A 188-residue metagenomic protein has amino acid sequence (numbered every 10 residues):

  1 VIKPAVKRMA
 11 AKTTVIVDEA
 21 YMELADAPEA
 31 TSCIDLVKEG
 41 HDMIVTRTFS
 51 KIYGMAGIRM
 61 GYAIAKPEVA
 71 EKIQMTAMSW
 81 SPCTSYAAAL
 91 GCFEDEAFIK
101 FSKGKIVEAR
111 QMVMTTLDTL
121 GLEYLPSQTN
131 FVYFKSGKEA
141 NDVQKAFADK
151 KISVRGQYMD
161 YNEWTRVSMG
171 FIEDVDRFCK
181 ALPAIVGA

Functional and structural regions predicted by a protein language model:
V1-P4, S32-D35, E108, M112 (+3 more regions): Alpha-helical scaffolding segments of alpha/beta enzyme cores, especially the outer helices of TIM-barrel or partial
V1-V15, E19-I52: Active-site pre-lysine segment of PLP-dependent enzymes
D42-D118, L122-L125: PLP-dependent aminotransferase class I/II
G57, Q128-T129, D160-E163: Short acidic/glycine-enriched loop/turn segments that link adjacent beta-strands
V107, L117-K150, M169: Conserved PLP-binding catalytic core of the aspartate aminotransferase-like
K145-S153, Y158-A188: PLP-dependent enzyme catalytic core of the Aspartate aminotransferase-like
